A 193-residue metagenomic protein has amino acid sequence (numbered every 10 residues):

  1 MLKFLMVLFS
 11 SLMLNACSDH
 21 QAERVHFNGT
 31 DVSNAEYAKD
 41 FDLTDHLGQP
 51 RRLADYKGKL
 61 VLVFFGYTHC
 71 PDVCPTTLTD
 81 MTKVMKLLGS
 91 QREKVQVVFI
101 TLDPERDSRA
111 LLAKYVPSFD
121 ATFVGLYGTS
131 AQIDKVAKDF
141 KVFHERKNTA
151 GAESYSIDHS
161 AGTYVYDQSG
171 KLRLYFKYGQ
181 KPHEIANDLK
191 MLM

Functional and structural regions predicted by a protein language model:
F4-L12: Sec-dependent N-terminal signal peptides
N15-A16: C-terminal motif of bacterial Sec signal peptides marking the signal peptidase cleavage site
A22-A54, T79: N-terminal "domain-start" segment that seeds a small globular fold
A54-P75: Short active-site neighborhood of thiol/selenol oxidoreductases, capturing the structured segment around
V73-L88: Typically the conserved alpha-helix immediately C-terminal to a functionally engaged Cys/Sec in thioredoxin-like
V95-R106, F123-A131: Thiol-based oxidoreductase modules, predominantly thioredoxin-like and allied folds used for disulfide exchange
A113-S160: Short, internal strand/loop/helix patches that form the active-site neighborhood or redox-interaction surface
G151-M193: Thiol-/selenol-based redox modules, centered on thioredoxin-like and closely related oxidoreductase domains
